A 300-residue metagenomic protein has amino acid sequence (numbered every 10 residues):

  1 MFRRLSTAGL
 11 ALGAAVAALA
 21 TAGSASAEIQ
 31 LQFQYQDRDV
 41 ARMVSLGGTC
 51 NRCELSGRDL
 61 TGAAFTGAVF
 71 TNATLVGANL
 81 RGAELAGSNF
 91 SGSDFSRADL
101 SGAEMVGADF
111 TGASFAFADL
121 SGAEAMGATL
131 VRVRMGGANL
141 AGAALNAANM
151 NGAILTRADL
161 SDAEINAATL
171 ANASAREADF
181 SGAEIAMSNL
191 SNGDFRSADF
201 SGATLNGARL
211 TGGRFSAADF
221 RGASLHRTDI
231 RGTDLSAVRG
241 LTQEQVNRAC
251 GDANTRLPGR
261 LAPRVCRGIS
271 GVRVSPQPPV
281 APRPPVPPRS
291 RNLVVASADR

Functional and structural regions predicted by a protein language model:
M1-L12: Bacterial N-terminal signal peptides that target proteins for export
L5, S26-R291: Tandem repeat scaffolds
A14-A15, A25: Cleavable N-terminal signal peptides
S297-R300: Short, solvent-exposed mixed-charge patches
